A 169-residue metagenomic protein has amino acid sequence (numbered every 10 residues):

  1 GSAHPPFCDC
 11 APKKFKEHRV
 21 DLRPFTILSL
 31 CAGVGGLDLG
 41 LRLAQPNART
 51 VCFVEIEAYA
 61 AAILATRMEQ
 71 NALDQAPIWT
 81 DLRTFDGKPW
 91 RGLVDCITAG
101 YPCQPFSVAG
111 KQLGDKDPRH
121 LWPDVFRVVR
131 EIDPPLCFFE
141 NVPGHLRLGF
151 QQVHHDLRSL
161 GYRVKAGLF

Functional and structural regions predicted by a protein language model:
G1-F169: Conserved active-site and SAM-binding loop architecture of S-adenosyl-L-methionine-dependent nucleic-acid
